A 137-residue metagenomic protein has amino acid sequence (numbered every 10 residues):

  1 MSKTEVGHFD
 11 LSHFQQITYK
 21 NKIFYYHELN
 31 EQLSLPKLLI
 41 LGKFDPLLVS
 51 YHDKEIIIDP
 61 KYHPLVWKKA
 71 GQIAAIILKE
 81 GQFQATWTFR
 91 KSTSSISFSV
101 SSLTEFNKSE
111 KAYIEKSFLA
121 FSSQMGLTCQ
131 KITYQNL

Functional and structural regions predicted by a protein language model:
M1-L137: Long, charged, low-complexity, helical-prone intrinsically disordered regions
